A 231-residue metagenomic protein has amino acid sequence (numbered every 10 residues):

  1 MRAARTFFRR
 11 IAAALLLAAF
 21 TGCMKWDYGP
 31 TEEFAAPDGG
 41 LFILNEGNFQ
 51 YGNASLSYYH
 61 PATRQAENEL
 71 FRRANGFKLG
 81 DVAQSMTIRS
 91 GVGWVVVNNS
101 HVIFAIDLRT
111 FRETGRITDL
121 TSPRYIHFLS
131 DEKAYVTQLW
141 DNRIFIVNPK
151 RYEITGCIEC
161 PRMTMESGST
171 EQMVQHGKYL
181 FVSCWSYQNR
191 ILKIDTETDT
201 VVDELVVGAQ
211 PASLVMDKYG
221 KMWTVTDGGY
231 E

Functional and structural regions predicted by a protein language model:
M1-G22: Sec-dependent bacterial lipoprotein signal peptides
C23-E231: Predominantly soluble domains enriched in secretory-pathway, periplasmic, or organellar proteins
